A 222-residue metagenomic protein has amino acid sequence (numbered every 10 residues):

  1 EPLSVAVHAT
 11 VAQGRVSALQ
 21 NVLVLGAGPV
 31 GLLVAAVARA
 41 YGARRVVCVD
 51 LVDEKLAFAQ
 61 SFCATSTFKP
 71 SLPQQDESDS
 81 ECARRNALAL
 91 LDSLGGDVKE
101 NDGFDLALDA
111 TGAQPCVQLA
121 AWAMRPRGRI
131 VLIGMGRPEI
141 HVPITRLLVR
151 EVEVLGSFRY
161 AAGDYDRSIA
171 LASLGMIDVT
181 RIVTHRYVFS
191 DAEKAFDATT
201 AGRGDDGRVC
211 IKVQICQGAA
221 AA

Functional and structural regions predicted by a protein language model:
E1-E77: Mid-domain Rossmann-like dinucleotide-binding core that forms the NAD(H)/NADP(H) cofactor-binding site
S17, G112, R125, G204: Short conserved AdoMet
L19, A64, G103-F104, A192: Local beta-strand N-terminus motif with an aromatic residue
P29-V34, A113-L119: Short glycine/serine/threonine-rich phosphate/pyrophosphate-binding segments that cradle anionic phosphate groups
K69, Q114-L174, R181, Q214-A222: Glycine-rich phosphate-binding loop and adjacent beta-alpha segment of Rossmann(oid) nucleotide-cofactor-binding
P73-N101: Short amphipathic alpha-helix with an adjacent loop that forms part of the alpha/beta core around
D97, N101, G136, I177-I182 (+1 more regions): C-terminal capping/lid region of NAD(P)-dependent oxidoreductase domains
D105-L108, V131: N-terminal Rossmann-like NAD(P) cofactor-binding module of classical short-chain dehydrogenase/reductase
